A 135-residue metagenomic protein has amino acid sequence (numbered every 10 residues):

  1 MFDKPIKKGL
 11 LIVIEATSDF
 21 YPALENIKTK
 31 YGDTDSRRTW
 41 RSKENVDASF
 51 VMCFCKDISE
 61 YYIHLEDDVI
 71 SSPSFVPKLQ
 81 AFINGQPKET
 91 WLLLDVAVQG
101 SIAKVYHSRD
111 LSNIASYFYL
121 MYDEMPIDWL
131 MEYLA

Functional and structural regions predicted by a protein language model:
M1-S59: Active-site-proximal specificity loops/subdomain of glycosyltransferases
G9-I12, Y62, W91-L94: Residue-level recognition of the N-termini of beta-strands and the immediately preceding loop/turn
A16-T17, D67, V96-Q99: Active-site-proximal beta-strand/loop segments in catalytic clefts of secreted hydrolases
P22, I70-S71: Glycine-/small-residue-rich active-site loops that bind phosphorylated ligands and cofactors
R37-A48, S71-F75, D123, I127: Phosphate/oxyanion-binding active-site loops and adjacent basic polyanion-contact surfaces
R38, D47-S49, K56-E60, S101-S116: Conserved nucleotide-sugar donor-binding and metal-coordinating catalytic region shared by glycosyltransferases
S59-I70: Short beta-strand-to-loop acidic/aromatic patch adjacent to the donor-nucleotide binding site
S74-A135: Catalytic core and acceptor-binding pocket of nucleotide-sugar-dependent glycosyltransferases
